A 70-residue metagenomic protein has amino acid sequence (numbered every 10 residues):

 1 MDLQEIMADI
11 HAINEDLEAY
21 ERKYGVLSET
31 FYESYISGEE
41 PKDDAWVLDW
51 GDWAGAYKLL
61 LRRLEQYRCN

Functional and structural regions predicted by a protein language model:
M1-N70: Extended, charge-rich alpha-helical interface modules
